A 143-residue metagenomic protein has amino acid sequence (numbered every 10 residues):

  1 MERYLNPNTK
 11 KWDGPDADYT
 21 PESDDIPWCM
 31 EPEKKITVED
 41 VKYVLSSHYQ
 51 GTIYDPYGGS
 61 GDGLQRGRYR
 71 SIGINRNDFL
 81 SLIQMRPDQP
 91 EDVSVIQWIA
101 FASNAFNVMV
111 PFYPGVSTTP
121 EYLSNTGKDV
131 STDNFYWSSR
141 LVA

Functional and structural regions predicted by a protein language model:
M1-A143: C-terminus-biased signal that marks the final domain/tail of proteins
